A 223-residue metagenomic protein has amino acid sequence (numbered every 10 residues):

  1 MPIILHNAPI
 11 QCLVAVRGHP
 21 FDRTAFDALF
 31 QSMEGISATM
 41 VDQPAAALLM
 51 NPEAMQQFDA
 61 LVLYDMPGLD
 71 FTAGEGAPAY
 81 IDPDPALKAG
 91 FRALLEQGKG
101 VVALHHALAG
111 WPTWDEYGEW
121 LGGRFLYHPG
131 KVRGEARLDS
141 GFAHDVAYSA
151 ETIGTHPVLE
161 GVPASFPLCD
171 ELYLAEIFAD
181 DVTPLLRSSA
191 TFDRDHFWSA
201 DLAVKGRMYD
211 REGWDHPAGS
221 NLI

Functional and structural regions predicted by a protein language model:
M1-P9, G18: Hydrophobic targeting/anchoring helices
P2-I3, L49-P52, F91, L172-A175: Short, flexible, glycine/charge-rich loop motifs used to bind or transfer phosphoryl groups or to couple energy/partner
N7, M55, E96, A179 (+1 more regions): A generic fold-level signal
P9-A15, R23-A103, A107-W111: Helical hinge/lid and interdomain linker segments adjacent to catalytic or ligand-binding clefts that mediate domain
I10, A54, G76-P78, H128 (+3 more regions): Extended, composition-driven regions rather than compact fold-specific motifs
T24, A28, M33-I36, G123 (+1 more regions): Catalytic beta-strand/loop cores that center a nucleophilic Ser/Cys/Thr and support acyl-enzyme chemistry
G68-G161: A glycine-rich, often tryptophan-bearing local segment used as a flexible ligand/cofactor-contacting loop or short
